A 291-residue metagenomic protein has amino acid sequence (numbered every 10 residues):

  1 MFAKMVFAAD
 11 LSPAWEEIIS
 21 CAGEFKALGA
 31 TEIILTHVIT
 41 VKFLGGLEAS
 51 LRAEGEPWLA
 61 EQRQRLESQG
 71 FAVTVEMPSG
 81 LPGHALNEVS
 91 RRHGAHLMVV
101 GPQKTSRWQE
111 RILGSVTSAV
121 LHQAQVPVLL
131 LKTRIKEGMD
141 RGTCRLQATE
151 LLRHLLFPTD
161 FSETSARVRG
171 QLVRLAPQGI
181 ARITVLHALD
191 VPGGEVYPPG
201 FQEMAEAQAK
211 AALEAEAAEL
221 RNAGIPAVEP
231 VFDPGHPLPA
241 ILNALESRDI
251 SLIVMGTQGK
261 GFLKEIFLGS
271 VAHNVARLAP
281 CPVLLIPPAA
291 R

Functional and structural regions predicted by a protein language model:
M1, A53, Q64-M98, T105 (+3 more regions): Structural beta-alpha unit
M1-A49, A148-P199, A223, P288: Small/aliphatic-rich secondary-structure junction motif
I18, G46, R111, R141 (+4 more regions): Short, well-ordered secondary-structure micro-motifs
I34-T36, T74-P78, L129, T184-L186 (+2 more regions): General small-molecule cofactor/ligand-binding pocket signal
E48-A60, E203-E214: Short, surface-exposed alpha-helical segments at coil->helix boundaries
V89-R141, N243-R291: Gly/Ser-rich helix-loop-strand patches that form or flank binding pockets for ribonucleotide-derived cofactors
A181-S247: Structured core of small recognition/catalytic domains
